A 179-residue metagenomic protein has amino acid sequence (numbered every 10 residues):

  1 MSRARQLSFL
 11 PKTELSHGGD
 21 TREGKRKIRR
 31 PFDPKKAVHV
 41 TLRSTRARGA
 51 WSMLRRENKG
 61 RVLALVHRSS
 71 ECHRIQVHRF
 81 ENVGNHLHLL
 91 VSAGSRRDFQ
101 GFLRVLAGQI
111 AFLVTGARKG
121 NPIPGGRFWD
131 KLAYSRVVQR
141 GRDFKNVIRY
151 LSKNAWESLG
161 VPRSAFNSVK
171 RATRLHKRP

Functional and structural regions predicted by a protein language model:
M1-P179: Short catalytic/metal-binding and nucleic-acid-binding patches
